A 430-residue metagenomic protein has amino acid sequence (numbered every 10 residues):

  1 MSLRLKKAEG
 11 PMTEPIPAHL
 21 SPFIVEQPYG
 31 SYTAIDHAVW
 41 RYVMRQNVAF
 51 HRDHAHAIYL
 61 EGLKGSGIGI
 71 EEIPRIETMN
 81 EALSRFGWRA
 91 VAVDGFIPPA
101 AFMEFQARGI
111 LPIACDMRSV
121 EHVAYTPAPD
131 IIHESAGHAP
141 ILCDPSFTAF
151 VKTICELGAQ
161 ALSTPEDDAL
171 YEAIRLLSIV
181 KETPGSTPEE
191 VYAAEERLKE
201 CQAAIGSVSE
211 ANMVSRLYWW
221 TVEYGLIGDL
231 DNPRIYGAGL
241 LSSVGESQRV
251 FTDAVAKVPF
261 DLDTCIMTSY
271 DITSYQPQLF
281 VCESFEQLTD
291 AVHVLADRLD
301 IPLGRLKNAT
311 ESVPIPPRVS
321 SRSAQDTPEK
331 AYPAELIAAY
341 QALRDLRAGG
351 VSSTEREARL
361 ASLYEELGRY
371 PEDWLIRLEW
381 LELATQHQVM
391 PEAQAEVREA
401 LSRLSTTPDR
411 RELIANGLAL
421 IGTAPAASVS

Functional and structural regions predicted by a protein language model:
M1-V191, P314-D409: The feature captures two recurrent sequence modes
N80-R85, K152, E156, N212-L226 (+2 more regions): Short, hydrophobic/amphipathic alpha-helical patches that form generic packing surfaces within helical domains
F86, A90, L157, A161-P165 (+5 more regions): Short secondary-structure junctions and interdomain/linker hinges
Y171, L176-G237: Extended, Lys/Arg-enriched charged tracts that mediate electrostatic binding to polyanionic substrates
L230-D300: A recognition module on extended beta-rich or small alphabeta surfaces enriched in W/G with H and D/E
D231-V244, R249, R356-L360, Q394-E399 (+1 more regions): Short alpha-helical "patches" and their helix-cap loops
V294-R322: Mixed-charge, Lys/Arg-rich low-complexity intrinsically disordered regions
R403-S430: Basic, alpha-helical terminal appendages of large translation-related enzymes
